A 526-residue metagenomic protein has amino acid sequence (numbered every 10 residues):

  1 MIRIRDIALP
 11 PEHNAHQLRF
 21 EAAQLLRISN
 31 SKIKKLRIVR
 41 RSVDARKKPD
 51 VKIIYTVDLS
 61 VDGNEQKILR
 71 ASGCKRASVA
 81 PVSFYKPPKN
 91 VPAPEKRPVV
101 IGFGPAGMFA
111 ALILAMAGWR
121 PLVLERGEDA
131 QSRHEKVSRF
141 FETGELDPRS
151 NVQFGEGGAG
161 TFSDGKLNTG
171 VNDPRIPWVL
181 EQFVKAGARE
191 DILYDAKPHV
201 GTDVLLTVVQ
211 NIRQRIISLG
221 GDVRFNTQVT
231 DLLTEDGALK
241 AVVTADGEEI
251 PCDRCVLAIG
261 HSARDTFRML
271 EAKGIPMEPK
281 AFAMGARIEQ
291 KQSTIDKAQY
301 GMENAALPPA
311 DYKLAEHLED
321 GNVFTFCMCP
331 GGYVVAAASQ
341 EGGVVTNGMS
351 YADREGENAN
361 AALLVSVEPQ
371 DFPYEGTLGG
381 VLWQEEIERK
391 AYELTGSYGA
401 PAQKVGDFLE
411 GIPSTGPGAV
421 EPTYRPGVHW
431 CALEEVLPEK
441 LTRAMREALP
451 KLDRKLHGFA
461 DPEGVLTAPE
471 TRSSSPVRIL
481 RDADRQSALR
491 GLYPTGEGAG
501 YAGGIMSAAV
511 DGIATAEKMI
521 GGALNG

Functional and structural regions predicted by a protein language model:
M1-I53, V57-F162, K166-A186, E190-G526: Residues forming the flavin
